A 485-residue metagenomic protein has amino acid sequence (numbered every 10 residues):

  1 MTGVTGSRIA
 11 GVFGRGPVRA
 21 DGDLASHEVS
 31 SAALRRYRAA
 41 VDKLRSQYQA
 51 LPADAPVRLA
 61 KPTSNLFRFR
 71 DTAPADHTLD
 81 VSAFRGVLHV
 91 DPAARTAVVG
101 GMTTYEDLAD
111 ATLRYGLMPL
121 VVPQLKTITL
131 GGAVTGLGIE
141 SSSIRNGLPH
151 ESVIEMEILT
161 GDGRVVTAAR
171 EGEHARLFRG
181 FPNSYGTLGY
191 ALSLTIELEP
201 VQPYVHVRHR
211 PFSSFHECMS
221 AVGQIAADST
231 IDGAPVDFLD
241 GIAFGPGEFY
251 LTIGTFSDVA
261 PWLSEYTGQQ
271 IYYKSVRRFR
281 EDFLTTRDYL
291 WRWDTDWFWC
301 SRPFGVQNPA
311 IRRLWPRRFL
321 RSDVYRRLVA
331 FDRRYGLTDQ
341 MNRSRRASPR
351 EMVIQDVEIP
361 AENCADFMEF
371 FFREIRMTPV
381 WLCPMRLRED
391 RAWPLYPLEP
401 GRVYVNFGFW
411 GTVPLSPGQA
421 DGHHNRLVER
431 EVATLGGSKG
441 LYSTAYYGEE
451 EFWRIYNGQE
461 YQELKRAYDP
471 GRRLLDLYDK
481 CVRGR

Functional and structural regions predicted by a protein language model:
T2-R485: Noncatalytic alpha-helical scaffold of FAD-dependent oxidoreductases
